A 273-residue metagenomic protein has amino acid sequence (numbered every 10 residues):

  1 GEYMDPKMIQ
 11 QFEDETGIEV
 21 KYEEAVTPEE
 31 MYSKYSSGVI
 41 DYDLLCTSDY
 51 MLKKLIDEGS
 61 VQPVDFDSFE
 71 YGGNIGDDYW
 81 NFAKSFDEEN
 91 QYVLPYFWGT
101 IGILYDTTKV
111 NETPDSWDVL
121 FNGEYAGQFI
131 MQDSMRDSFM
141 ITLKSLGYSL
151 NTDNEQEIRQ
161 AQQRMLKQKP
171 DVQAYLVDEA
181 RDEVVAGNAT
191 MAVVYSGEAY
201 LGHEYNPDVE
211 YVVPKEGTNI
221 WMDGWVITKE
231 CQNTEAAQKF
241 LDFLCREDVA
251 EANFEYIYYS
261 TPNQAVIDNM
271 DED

Functional and structural regions predicted by a protein language model:
G1-K54: Early extracytoplasmic/lumenal segment of secretory-pathway proteins
Y3-D5, D41-Y42, C46-N188: Extracytoplasmic ligand-binding site segments that recognize negatively charged/polar headgroups
T16-E19, I40-D43, Y125-F129, P170 (+3 more regions): Loop/turn elements at helix/coil->beta-strand transitions in domains of secreted/extracellular proteins
K21-E23, Q173-Y175, V212: General small-molecule cofactor/ligand-binding pocket signal
M31-Y32, L52, W117, A180-E183 (+3 more regions): Short, hydrophobic alpha-helical packing/hinge segments within bilobed ligand-binding/sensory domains
M51-K54, V185, T190-D208, I257: A ligand-binding cleft/hinge motif common to bilobed small-molecule-binding domains
I158-K167, Y205-C231, A265: Periplasmic-binding protein-like
T228-D273: Mature extracytoplasmic/periplasmic domains
